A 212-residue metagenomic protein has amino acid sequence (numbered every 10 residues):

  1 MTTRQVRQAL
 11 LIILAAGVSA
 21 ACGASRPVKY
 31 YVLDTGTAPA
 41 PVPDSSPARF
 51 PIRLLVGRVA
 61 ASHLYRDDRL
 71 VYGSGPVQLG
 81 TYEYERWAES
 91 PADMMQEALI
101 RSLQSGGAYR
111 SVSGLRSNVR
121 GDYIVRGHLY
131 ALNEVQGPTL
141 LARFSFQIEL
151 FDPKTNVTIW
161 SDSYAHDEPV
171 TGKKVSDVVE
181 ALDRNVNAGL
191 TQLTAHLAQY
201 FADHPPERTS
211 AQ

Functional and structural regions predicted by a protein language model:
M1-L10: Bacterial N-terminal signal peptides that target proteins for export
C22-P91, Y200-Q212: A structural "domain/chain start" motif
A24-P43, P47, R101, S105-V157: Surface-exposed short loop/turn segments
R53-R58, V71, I124-H128, R143-E149 (+1 more regions): Soluble periplasmic/extracytoplasmic beta-strand elements of cell-envelope proteins
V77-R86, K154-A195: Short secondary-structure boundary motifs at beta->alpha junctions and helix caps
A92, Q96-I100, G106, D183-L190 (+1 more regions): Extracytoplasmic/secreted envelope proteins and their assembly/folding machinery, especially bacterial periplasmic
